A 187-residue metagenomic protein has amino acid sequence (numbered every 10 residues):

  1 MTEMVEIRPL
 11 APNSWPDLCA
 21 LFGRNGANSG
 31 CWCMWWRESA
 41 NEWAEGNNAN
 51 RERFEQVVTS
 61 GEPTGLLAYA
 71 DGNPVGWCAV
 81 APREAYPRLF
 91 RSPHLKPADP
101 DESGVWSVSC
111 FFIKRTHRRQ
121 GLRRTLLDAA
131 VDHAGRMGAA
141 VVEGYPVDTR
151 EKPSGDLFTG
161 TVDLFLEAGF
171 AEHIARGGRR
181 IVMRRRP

Functional and structural regions predicted by a protein language model:
M1-W36: Conserved N-terminal entry element of GNAT/NAT acetyltransferase domains
R24-W43, Y69-A70, P74-P87, P100 (+1 more regions): Conserved donor-binding loop and adjoining core beta-sheet/short helix segment in diverse acyl/aminoacyl transferases
W32-T64: Active-site rim helix/loop that mediates acceptor-substrate recognition in acyltransferases
Q56, Y69, N73-C110, K114 (+3 more regions): Conserved acyl-donor/pantetheine-binding loop and adjacent beta-alpha core of acyl/acetyltransferases and related
V108-I113, R119-R136: Conserved acetyl-CoA-binding loop-helix of GNAT-fold acetyltransferases
L127, A134-G155: Conserved GNAT acetyl-CoA-binding A-motif
G155-A168, H173-P187: C-terminal "cap" of GNAT-fold acetyltransferases
